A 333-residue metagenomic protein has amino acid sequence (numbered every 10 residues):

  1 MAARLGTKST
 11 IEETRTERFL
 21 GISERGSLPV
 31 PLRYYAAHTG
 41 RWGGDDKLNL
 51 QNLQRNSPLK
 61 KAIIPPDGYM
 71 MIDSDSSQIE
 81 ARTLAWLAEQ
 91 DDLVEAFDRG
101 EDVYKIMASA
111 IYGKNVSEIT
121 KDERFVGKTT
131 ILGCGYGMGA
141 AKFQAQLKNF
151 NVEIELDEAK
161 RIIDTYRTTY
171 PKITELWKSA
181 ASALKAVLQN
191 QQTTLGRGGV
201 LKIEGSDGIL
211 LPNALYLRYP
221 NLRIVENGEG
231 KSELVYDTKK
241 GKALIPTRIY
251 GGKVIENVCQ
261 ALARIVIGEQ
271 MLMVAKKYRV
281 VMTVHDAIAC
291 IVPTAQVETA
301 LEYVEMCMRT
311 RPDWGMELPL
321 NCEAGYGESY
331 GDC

Functional and structural regions predicted by a protein language model:
M1-E118, S179-A287, E302-M308: Acidic, glycine-rich two-metal-ion catalytic cores of nucleic acid-processing enzymes
R41-W42, A81-R82, I291-P293, S329-C333: Short, solvent-exposed polar/charged micro-motifs at secondary-structure junctions
D75-S76, K142-F143, I162, V280-P293 (+1 more regions): Catalytic palm active-site di-aspartate
L84, G135, K142-I154, Y166-P171 (+1 more regions): Catalytic palm subdomain of template-directed nucleic-acid polymerases, centered on the conserved carboxylate motif
I111, V126-K142, P293: Core structural elements
Y112-R124, N151-I162, M316-P319: Short, surface-exposed acidic
T120-T130, Y278-R279: Alpha-helical scaffolds flanking conserved acidic
E158, I162-Q189, T194, A295-C333: Polymerase palm active-site segment centered on the conserved acidic dipeptide of motif C
